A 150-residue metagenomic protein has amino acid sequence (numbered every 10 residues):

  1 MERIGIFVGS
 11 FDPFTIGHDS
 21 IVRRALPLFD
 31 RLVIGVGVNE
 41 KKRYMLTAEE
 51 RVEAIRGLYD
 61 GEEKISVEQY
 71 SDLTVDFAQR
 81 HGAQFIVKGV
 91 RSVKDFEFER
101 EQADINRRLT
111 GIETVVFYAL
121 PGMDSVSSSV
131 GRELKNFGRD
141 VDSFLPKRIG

Functional and structural regions predicted by a protein language model:
M1-G150: Nucleotidyltransferase catalytic core that binds NTPs
